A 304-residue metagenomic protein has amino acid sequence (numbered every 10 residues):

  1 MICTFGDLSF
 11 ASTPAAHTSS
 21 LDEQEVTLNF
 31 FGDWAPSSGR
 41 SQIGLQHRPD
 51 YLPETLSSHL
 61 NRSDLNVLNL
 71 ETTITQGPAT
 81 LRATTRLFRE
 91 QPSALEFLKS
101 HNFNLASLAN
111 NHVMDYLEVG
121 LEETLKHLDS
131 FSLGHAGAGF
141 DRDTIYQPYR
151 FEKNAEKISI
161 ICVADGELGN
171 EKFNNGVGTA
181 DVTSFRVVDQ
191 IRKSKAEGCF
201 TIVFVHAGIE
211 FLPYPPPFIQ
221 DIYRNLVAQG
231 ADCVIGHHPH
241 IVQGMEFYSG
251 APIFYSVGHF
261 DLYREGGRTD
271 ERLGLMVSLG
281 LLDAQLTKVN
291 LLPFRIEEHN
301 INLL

Functional and structural regions predicted by a protein language model:
C3-L304: Acidic, metal/ion-coordinating pockets
